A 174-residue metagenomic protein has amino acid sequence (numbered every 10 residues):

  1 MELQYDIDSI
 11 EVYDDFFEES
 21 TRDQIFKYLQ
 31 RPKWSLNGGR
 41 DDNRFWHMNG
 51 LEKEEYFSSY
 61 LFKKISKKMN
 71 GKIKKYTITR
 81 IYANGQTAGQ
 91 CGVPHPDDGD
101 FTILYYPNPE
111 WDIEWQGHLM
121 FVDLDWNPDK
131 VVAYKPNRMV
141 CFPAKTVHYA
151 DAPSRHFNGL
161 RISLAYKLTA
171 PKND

Functional and structural regions predicted by a protein language model:
M1-T79, Q86: Non-heme Fe(II)/2-oxoglutarate
S59, K63-D174: Catalytic core of non-heme Fe(II) oxygenases with the double-stranded beta-helix
